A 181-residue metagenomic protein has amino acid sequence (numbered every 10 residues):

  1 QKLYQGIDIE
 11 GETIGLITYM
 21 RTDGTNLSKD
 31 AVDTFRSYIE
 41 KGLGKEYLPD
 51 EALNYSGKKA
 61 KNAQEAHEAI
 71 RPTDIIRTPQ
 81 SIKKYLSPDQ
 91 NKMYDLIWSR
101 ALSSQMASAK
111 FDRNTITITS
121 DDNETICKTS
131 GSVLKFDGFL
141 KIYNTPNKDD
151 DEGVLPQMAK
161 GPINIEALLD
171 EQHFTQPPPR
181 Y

Functional and structural regions predicted by a protein language model:
Q1, S37-P49, K59-K61, R77-Y181: Long, highly charged, low-complexity internal segments
Q1-N62: Extended, well-ordered alpha-helical scaffold/bundle regions in very large, multi-domain proteins
G6, M20-T22, R71-T73, T119-D121 (+1 more regions): Generic beta-strand/beta-sheet core signal
Y19-T25, D74-K84: Charged, low-complexity surface segments at secondary-structure and domain boundaries
A63-T78: Residues forming anionic-ligand binding surfaces in small-molecule and nucleic-acid pockets of primarily soluble enzymes
